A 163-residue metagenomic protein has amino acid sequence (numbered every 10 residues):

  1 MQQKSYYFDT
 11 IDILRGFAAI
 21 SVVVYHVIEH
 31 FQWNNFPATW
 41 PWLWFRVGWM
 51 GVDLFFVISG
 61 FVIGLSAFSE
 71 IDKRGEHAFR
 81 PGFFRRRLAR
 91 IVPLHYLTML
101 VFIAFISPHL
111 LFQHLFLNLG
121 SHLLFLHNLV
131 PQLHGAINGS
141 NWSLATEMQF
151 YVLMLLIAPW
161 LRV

Functional and structural regions predicted by a protein language model:
M1-V163: Membrane-cytosol interface segments of multi-pass membrane proteins, especially ER/Golgi lipid-handling enzymes
